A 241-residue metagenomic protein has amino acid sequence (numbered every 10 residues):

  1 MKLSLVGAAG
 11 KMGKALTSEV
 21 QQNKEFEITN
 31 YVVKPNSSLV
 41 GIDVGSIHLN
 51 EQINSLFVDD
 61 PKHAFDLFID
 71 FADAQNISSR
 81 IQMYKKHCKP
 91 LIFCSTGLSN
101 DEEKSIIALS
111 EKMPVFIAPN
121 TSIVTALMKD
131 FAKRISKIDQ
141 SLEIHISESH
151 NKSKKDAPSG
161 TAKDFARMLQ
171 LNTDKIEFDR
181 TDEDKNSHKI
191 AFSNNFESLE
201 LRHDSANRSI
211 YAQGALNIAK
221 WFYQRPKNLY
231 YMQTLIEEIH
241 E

Functional and structural regions predicted by a protein language model:
M1: Nucleotide donor/acceptor-binding cores
S4-D59, D139-E241: C-terminal substrate-binding/catalytic lobe of Rossmann-fold NAD(P)-dependent oxidoreductases
Q21, I81-K85, I107, S136 (+1 more regions): A structural alpha-helix within SAM-dependent methyltransferase catalytic domains
D59-L67, F71, Q75-F93, E103-S105: Rossmann-fold NAD(P) dinucleotide-binding segment
Q75, I81-Q82, S95-V115, A126 (+1 more regions): Rossmann-fold NAD(P)-binding glycine/threonine-rich loop
P90, S105-S122, D139-L142: Rossmann-fold dehydrogenase core element
T96-L98, N120-S122, S149-N151: Short, ordered loop/turn segments at secondary-structure junctions
